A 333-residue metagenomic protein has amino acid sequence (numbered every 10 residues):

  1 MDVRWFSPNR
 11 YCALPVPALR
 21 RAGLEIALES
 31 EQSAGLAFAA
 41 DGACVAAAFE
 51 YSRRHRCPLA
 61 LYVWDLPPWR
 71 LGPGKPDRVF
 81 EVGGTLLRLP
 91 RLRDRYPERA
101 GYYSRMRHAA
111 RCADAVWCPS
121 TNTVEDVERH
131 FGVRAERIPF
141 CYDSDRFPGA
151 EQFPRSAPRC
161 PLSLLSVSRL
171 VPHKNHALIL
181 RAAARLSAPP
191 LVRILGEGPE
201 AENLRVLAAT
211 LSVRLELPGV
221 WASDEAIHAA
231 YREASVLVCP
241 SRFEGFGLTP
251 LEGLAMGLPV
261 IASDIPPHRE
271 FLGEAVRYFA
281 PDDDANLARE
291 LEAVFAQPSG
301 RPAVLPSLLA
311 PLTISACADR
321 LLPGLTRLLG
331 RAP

Functional and structural regions predicted by a protein language model:
R10, S299-G330: A charged, aromatic-enriched C-terminal amphipathic alpha-helix characteristic of glycosyltransferases across folds
G83-V116: Membrane-proximal helix-turn-helix segments that form the acceptor-binding/catalytic region of lipid-linked
A110, A229-A234: Short alpha-helical donor nucleotide-sugar binding micro-motif in glycosyltransferases
R169-R185, P199-E202: A conserved mid-protein helix/loop that constitutes part of the nucleotide-sugar donor-binding site
R205-E225: Nucleotide-activated donor-binding/catalytic signature segment of Leloir-type glycosyltransferases, i.e., the conserved
R242: Aromatic "clamp/platform" in nucleotide-sugar-dependent glycosyltransferases that forms part of the donor/acceptor
P259-A262: Short hydrophobic beta-strand element within catalytic cores of glycosyltransferases and related nucleotide-activated
V276-A285, E292-S299: Conserved acidic donor-binding segment of nucleotide-sugar-dependent glycosyltransferases
